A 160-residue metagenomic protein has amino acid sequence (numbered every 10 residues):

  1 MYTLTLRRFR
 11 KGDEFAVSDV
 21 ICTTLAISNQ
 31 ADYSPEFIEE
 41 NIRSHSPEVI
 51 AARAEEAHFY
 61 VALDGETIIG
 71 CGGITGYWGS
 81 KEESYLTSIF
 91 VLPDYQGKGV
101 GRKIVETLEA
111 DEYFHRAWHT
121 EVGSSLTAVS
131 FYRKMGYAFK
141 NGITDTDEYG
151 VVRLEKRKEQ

Functional and structural regions predicted by a protein language model:
M1-F15, R157-Q160: Conserved N-terminal entry element of GNAT/NAT acetyltransferase domains
R8-G12, D19-P93, V105-E106, D145: Acetyl-CoA-dependent GNAT
T24, D111, F131: Short alpha-helical functional segments enriched in proximate histidine and acidic residues
V91, G97-A110, K134: Conserved acetyl-CoA-binding loop-helix of GNAT-fold acetyltransferases
E112-S125: Conserved GNAT acetyl-CoA-binding A-motif
R133-I143: Conserved acetyl-CoA-binding loop of GNAT-fold acetyltransferases
D145-Q160: Terminal substrate-recognition subdomain of acyl/acetyltransferases
